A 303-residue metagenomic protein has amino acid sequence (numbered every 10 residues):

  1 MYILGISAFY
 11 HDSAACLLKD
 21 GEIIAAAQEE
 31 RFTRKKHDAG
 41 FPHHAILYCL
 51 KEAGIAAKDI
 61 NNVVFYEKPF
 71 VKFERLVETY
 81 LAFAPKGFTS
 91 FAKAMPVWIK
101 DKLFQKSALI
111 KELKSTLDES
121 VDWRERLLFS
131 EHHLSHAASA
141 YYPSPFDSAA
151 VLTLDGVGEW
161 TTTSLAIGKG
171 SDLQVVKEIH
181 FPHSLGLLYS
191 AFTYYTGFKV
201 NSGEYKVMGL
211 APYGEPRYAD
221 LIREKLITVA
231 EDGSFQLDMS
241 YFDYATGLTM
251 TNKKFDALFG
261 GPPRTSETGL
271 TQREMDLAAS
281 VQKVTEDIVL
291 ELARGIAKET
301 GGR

Functional and structural regions predicted by a protein language model:
M1-R303: Short acidic/glycine-rich loops and adjacent helix/strand connectors that line catalytic pockets where negatively
